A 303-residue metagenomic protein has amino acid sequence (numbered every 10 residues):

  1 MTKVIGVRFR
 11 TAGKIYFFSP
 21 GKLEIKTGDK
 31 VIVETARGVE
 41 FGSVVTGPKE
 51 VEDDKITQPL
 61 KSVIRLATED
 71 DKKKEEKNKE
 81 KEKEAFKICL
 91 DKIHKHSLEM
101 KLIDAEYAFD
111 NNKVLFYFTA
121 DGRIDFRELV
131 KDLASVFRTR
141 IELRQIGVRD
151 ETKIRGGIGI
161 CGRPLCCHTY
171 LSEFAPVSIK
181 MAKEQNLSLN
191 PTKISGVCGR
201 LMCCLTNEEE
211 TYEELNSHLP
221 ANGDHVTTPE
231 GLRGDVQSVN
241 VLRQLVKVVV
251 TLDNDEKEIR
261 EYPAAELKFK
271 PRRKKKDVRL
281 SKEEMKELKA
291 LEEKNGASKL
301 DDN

Functional and structural regions predicted by a protein language model:
M1-I15, I194-N207, D253-D255: Short, basic/aromatic beta-hairpin or loop at an interaction surface
M1-S188: Acidic-enriched and Gly/Ser
K14-Y16, E40-G42, L232-G234, K257-R260: Short beta-strand segments
V33, T227-P229: A generic structural signal for residues embedded in beta-strands
G157-T227, G234-Q237: Conserved glycine-centered short motifs in functionally critical loops
Q237-S238, R272: Mixed-charge, low-complexity intrinsically disordered segments
N240-E261: Basic/aromatic-rich interaction segments and small domains that mediate binding to polyanionic partners
I259-N303: Intrinsically disordered, low-complexity linker and terminal regions at domain boundaries
